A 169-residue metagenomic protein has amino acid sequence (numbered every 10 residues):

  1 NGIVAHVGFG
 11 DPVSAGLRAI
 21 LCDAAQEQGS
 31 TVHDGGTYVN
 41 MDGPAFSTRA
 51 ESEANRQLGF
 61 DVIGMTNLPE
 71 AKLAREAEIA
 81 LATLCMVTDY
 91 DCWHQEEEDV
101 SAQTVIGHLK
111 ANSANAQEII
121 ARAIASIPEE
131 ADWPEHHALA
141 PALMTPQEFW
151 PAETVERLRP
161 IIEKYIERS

Functional and structural regions predicted by a protein language model:
N1-Q95, Q103, G107-K110, I120-A125 (+2 more regions): Glycine-rich phosphate- or other oxyanion-binding loops that anchor nucleotides, phosphorylated ligands
S113: Short amphipathic alpha-helical/adjacent loop interface patches that line ligand and macromolecule-binding sites
A116: Short, conserved interaction/coordination micro-motifs, predominantly in nucleic-acid/chromatin-associated proteins
